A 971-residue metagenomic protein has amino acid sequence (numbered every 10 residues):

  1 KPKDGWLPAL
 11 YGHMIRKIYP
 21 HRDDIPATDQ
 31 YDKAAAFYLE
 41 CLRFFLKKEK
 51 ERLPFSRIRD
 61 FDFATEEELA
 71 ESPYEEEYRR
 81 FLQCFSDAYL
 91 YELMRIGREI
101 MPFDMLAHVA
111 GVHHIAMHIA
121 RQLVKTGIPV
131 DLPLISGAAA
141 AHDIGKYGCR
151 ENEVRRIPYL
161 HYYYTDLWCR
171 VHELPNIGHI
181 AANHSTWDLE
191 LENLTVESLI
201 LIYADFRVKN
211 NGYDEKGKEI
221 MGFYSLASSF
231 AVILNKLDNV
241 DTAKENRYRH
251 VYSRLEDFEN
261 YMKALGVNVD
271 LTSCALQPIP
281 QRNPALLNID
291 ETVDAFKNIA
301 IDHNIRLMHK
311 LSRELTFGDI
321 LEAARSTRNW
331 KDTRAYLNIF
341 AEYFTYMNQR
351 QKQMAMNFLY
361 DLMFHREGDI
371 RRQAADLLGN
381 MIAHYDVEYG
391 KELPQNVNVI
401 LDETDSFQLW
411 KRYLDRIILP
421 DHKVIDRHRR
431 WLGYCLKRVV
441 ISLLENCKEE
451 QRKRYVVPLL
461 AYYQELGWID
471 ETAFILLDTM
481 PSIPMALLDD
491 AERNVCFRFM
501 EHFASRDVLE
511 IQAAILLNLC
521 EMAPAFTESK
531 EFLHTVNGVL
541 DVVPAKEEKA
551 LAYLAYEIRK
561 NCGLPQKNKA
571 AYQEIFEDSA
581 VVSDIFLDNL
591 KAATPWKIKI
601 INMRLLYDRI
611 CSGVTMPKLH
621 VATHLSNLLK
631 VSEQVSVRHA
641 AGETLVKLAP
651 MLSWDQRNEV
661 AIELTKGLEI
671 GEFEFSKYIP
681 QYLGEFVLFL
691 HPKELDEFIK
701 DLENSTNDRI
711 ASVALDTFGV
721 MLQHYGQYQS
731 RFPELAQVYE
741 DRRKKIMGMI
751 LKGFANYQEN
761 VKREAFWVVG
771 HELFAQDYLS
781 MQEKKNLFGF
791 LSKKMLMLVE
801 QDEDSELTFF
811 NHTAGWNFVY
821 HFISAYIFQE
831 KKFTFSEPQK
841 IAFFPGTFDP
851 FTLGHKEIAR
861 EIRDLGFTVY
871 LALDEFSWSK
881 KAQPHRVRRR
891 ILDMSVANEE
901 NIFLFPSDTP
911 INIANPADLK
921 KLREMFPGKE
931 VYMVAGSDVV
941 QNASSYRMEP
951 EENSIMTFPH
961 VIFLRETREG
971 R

Functional and structural regions predicted by a protein language model:
K1-R80, P102-V130, A141, T186-E322 (+3 more regions): Divalent metal-dependent phosphate-bond-processing catalytic cores, especially two-metal-ion Mg2+/Mn2+ enzymes that act
L82-V109, I144-R156, A323: Active-site flanking loop/helix segments enriched in acidic
V112-A116, P129-H172, G178-D188, D205: His-Asp-centered metal-binding catalytic motifs of divalent-metal-dependent phosphohydrolases/nucleases
D319-L321, F358-Y360, I400, L409-I417 (+9 more regions): Buried hydrophobic core positions in alpha-solenoid tandem helical repeats
R328-N329, R366-G368, S406, D421-I425 (+9 more regions): Short inter-helical turns and helix N-cap capping residues of alpha-solenoid HEAT/ARM repeat scaffolds
T333, R371-R372, R429, G433 (+8 more regions): Residue-level detector of extended alpha-helical repeat arrays and alpha-solenoid scaffolds
E342-R350, N380-E388, R438-E450, Y462 (+8 more regions): Residue-level signature of the C-terminal ends
L715, G719, Y725, Q729-R971: Nucleotidyltransferase catalytic core that binds NTPs
